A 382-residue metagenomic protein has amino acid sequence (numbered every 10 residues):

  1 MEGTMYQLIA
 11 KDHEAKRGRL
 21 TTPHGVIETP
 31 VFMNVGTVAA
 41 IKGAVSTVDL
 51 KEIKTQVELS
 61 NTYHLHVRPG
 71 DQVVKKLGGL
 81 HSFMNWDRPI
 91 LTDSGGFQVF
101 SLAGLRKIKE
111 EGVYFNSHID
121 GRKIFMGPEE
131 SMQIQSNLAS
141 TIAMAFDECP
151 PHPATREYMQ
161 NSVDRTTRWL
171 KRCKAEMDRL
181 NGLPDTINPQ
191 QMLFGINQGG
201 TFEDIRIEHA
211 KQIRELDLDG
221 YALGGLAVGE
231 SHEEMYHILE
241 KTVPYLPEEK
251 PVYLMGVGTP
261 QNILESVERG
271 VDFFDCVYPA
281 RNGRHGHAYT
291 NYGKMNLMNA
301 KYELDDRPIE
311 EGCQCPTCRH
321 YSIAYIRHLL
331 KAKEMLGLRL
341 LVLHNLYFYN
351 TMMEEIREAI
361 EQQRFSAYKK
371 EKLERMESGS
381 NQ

Functional and structural regions predicted by a protein language model:
M1-I187, A300-E303: Non-catalytic, usually N-terminal nucleic-acid engagement modules in DNA/RNA processing proteins
M1-R19, I27-G36, G43-A44, D147-A154 (+1 more regions): C-terminal extensions of enzymes
G25, E58, D93, Q135 (+5 more regions): Conserved, mostly hydrophobic/aromatic
S117, T186-P189, F365, Q382: Long C-terminal interaction/binding lobes of large macromolecular proteins
E130, I134, N161, R165-R172 (+5 more regions): A non-catalytic, amphipathic alpha-helix used as a structural packing/dimerization or gating element in enzyme scaffolds
P151-T155, Q160, G220-L226, M335-L338: Glycine- and acidic
T167, E176, L180, M192-I309: Glycine-rich phosphate/ribose-binding loops and adjacent secondary-structure elements that form binding surfaces
E176-D185, K250, I356-Y368: Surface-exposed helix-capping loop/turn segments at secondary-structure junctions
